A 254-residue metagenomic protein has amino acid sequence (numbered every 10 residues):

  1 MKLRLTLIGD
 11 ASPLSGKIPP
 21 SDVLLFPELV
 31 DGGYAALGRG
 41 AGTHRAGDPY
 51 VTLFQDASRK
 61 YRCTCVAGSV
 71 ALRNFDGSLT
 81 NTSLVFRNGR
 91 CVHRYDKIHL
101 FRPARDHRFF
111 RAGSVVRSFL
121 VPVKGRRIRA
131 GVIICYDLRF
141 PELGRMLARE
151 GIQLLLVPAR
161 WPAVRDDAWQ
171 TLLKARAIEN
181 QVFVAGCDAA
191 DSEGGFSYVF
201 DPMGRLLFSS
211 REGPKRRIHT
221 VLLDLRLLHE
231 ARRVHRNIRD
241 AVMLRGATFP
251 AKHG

Functional and structural regions predicted by a protein language model:
M1-L5: Extreme N-terminal starter segment of soluble prokaryotic enzymes
G9, L29, R160: Short glycine-/small-residue-rich Rossmann-like dinucleotide-binding loops
G9-P13, A71-L72, Y136-F140, A189-S192: Short beta->alpha connector loops
L14-N88, R94, A163-I178, V182: Cys-nucleophile CN-hydrolase/nitrilase-fold catalytic domain and related Cys-dependent amidase chemistry that acts on
A46-A67, R139-R216: CN hydrolase (nitrilase-like) catalytic-core segments centered on the catalytic cysteine and neighboring Lys/Glu
F75-E150, R165, T171, E230-I238 (+1 more regions): Active-site catalytic loop in hydrolytic enzyme cores
R94, S118, A189-G254: C-terminal beta-strand edge segments of enzyme domains
